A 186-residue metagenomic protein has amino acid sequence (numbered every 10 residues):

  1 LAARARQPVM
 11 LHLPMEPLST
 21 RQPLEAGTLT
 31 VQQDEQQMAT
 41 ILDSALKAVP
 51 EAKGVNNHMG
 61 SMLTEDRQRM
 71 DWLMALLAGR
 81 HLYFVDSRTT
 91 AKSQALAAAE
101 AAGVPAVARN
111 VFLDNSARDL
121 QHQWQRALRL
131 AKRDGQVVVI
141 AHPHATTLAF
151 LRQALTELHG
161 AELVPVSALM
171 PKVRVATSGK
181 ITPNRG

Functional and structural regions predicted by a protein language model:
L1-L11, L18, L46-P50, A97-A101: Acidic (Asp/Glu)-rich catalytic clusters
A3-R4, P8-M10, E16-P17, W124 (+2 more regions): N-terminal hydrophobic targeting/anchoring segments and the immediately downstream early-domain regions of hydrolases
P17-R21, L63-T64: Short active-site-adjacent helix-start/loop capping segments
S19-Q22, S116-D119, K172-T177: Short, charged, surface-exposed secondary-structure boundary motifs
T20, Q33-Q37: Class I S-adenosyl-L-methionine
R21-T30: Surface-exposed, active-site-proximal loop segments in enzymatic domains
Q37-Q125, K132, V137, H142-E162 (+1 more regions): Catalytic domains of cell-wall/extracellular-matrix polysaccharide-remodeling enzymes, centered on de-N-acetylation
G160-G186: C-terminal accessory extensions appended to soluble enzyme cores
